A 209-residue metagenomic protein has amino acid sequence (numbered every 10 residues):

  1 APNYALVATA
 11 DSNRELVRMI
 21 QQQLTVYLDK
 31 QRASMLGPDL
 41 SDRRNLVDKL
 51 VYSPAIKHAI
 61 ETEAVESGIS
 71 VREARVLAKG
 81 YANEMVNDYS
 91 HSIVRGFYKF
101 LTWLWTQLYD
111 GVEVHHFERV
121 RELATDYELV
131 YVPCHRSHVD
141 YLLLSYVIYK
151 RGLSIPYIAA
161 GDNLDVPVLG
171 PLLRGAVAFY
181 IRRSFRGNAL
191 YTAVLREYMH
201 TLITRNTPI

Functional and structural regions predicted by a protein language model:
A1-I209: Membrane-interfacial terminal anchoring regions of lipid-handling membrane enzymes
